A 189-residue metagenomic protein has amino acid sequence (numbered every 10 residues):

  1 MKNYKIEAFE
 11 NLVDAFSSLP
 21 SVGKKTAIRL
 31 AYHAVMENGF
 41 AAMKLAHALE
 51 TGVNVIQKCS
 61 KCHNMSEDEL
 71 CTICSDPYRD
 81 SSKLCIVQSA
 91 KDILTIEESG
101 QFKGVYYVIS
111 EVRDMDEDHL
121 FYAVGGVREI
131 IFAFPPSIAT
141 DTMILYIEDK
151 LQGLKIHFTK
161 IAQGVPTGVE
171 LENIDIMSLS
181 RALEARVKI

Functional and structural regions predicted by a protein language model:
M1-P20: Extended, structured, electrostatic nucleic-acid-contact surfaces
K2, P20, G39, G52 (+2 more regions): Conserved phosphate/pyrophosphate-binding and hydrolysis machinery centered on Walker-type P-loop NTPases, extending
A8-D14, E37-Q57: Short Cys/His-rich Zn2+-coordinating modules
L19, E37, G52, M65 (+5 more regions): Conserved, well-folded catalytic cores of nucleic-acid-processing and energy-transducing macromolecular machines
A27, D76-S137: Extended interfacial segments that mediate partner engagement and assembly in macromolecular machines
H47-I93: Cys/His-rich short segments
F121-I189: Long C-terminal interaction/binding lobes of large macromolecular proteins
